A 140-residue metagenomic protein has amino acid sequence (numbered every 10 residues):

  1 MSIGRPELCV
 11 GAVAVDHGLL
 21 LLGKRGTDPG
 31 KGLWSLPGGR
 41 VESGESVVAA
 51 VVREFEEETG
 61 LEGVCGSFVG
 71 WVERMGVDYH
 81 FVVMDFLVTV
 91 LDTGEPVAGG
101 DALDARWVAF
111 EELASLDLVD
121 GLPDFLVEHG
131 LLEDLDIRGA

Functional and structural regions predicted by a protein language model:
M1-L20, R40, W71: Conserved N-terminal beta-strand and adjoining loop/helix that marks the start of the Nudix/MutT-like hydrolase domain
L8-V10, V82-M84, L103: Change "...and in nucleic-acid phosphodiester-cleaving endonucleases..." to "...and in nucleic-acid processing enzymes
C9, S35, D85-L87, D117: Conserved beta-strand segments that form the floor/walls of ligand-binding pockets within enzyme and binding domains
A12, F68, F86-V88: A structural signal for short, well-ordered beta-strand segments
P29-L33: A conserved beta-turn-beta hairpin within the catalytic core of GNAT-like acetyltransferases that forms part
L36-F68, A109: The catalytic Nudix box helix
V72-E95, R106, H129: Active-site-adjacent beta-strand/loop module that shapes the phosphate/pyrophosphate-binding cleft
L87, V97-H129: NUDIX/MutT-family hydrolases
